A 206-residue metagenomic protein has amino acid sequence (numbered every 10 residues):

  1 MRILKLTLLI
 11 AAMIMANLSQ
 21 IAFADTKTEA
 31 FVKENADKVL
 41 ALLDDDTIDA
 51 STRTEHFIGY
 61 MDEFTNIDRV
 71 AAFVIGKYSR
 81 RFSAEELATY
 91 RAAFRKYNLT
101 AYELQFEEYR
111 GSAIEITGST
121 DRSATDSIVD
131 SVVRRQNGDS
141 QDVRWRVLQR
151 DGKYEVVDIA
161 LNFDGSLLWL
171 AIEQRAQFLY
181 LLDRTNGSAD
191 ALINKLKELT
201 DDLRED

Functional and structural regions predicted by a protein language model:
M1-L8: Bacterial N-terminal signal peptides that target proteins for export
M13-I21: C-terminal segment of classical bacterial N-terminal signal peptides
T26-F106: Early exported N-terminus immediately downstream of N-terminal targeting peptides
T26-K27, D45, G59, N66 (+5 more regions): Intrinsically disordered, low-complexity linear regions
F94, T120, V132-R135, W145-V147 (+1 more regions): A mature extracytoplasmic/lumenal domain signature
L99-Q141, K195-D206: Surface-exposed, charged secondary-structure patches
S140-A176: Short beta-strand edge/turn micro-motifs at domain boundaries
S166-D206: Non-transmembrane domains of secretory- and envelope-associated proteins
